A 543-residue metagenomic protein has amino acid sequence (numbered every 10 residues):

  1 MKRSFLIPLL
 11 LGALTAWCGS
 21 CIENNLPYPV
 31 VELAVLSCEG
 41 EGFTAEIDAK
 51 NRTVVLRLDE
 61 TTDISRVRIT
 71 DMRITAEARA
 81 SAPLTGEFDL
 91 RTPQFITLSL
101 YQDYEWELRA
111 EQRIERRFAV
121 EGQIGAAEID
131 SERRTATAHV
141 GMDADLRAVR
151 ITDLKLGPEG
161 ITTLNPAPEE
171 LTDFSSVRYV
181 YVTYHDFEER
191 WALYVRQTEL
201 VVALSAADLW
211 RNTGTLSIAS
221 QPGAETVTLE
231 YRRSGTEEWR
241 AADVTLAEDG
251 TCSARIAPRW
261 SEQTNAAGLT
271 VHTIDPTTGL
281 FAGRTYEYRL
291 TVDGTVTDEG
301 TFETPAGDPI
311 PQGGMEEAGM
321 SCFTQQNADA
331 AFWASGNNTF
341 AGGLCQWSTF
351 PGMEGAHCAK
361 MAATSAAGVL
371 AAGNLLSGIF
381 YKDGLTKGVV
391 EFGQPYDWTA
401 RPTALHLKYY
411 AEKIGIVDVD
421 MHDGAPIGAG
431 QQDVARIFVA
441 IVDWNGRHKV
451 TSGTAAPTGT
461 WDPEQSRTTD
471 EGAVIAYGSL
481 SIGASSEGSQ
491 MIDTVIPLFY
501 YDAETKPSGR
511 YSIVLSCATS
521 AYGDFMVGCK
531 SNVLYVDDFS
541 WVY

Functional and structural regions predicted by a protein language model:
A16-S20: C-terminal motif of bacterial Sec signal peptides marking the signal peptidase cleavage site
C21-L209, Q221-T228, R233-R240, V244-G250 (+1 more regions): Beta-rich interaction/scaffold domains
T251-T285, V389-Y396, Q490-K506, G523-V527: Signal that preferentially marks extracellular ectodomain short beta-strand elements of beta-sandwich modules
S253, G446-K506: Extracellular carbohydrate recognition and processing domains and analogous Trp-centered ligand-binding platforms
T297-G343: Extracellular carbohydrate-recognition regions
T349-N374: Short carbohydrate-recognition loop motifs
A425-A440, H448, T458, G488-V533 (+1 more regions): Extracellular beta-strand ligand-recognition surfaces/modules
